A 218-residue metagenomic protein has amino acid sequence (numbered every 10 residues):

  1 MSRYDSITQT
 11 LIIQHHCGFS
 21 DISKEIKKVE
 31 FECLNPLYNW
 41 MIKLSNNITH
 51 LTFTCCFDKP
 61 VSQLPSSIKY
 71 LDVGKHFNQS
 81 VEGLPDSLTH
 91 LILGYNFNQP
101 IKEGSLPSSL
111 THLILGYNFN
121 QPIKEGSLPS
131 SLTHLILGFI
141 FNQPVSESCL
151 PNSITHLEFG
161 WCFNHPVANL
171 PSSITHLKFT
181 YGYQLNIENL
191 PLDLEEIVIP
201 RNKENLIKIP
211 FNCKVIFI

Functional and structural regions predicted by a protein language model:
M1-D5, H16-K24, L37-S45, D58-P65 (+7 more regions): Short, T/G/N/S-enriched strand-turn elements that build extracellular solenoid repeat scaffolds
L11-G18, V29-N39, H50-K59, Y70-Q79 (+7 more regions): Concave beta-strand-loop units of leucine-rich repeat
T89, L93-N96, S105-N118, S127-L137 (+2 more regions): Intrinsic low-complexity, intrinsically disordered segments enriched in polar/basic residues
